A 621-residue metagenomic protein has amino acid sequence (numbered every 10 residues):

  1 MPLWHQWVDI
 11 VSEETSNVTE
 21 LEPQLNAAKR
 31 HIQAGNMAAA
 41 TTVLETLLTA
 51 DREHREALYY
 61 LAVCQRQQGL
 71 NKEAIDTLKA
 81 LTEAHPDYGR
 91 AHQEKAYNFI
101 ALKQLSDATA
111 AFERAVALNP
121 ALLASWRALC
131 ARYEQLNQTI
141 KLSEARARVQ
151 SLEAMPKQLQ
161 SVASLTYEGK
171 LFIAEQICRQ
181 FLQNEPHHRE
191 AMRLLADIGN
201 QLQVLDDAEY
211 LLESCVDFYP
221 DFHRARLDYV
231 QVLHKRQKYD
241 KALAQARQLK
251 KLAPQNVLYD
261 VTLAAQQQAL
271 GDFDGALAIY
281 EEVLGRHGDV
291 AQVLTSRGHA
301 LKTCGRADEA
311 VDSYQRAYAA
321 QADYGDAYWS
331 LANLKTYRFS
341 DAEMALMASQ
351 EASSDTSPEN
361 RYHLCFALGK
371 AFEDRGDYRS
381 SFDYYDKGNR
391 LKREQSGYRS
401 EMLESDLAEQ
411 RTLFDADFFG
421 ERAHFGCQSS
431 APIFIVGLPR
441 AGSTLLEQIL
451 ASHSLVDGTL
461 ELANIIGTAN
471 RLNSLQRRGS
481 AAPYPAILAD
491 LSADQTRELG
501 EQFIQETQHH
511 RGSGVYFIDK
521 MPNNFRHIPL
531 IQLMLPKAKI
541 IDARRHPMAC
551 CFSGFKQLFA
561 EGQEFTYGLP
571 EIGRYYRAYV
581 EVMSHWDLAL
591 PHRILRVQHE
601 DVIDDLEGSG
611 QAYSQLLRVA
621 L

Functional and structural regions predicted by a protein language model:
E20-T49, Q67, K157-N184, E190 (+2 more regions): Alpha-helical segment of the N-proximal tetratricopeptide repeat
L21, R55-E56, G89-Q93, L123-A124 (+7 more regions): Helix-start (N-cap) detector for alpha-helical repeat units in TPR-like alpha-solenoids, especially tetratricopeptide
Q33, Q67, A101-L102, Q135 (+7 more regions): Register position in tetratricopeptide repeats
A50, A84, L118, Q135 (+9 more regions): Structural marker of alpha-solenoid helical repeat scaffolds
C304, V456-T459, A463-A493, Q508-L621: PAPS-dependent sulfotransferase catalytic domain
